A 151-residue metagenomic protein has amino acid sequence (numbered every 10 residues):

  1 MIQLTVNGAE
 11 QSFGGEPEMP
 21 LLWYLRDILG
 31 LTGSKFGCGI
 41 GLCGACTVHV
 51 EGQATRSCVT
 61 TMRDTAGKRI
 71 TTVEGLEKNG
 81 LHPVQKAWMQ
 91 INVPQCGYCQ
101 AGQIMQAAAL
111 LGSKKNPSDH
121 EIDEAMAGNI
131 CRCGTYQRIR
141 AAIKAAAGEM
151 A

Functional and structural regions predicted by a protein language model:
M1-A151: Signature of N-terminal electron-transfer/Fe-S-associated modules in redox systems
